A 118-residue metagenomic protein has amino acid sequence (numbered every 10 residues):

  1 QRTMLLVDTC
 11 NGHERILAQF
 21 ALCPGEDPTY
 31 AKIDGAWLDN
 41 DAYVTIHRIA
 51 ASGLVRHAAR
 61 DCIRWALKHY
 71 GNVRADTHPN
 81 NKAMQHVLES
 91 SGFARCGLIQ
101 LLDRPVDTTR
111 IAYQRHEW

Functional and structural regions predicted by a protein language model:
R2-F20: Conserved beta-hairpin
V7-C10, Q114-W118: Active-site beta-strand termini and strand-to-loop segments that position acidic
Q19-A21, N80-M84: Short, hydrophobic/π-rich interface segment
Q19-L54, P105-V106: Conserved acyl-donor/pantetheine-binding loop and adjacent beta-alpha core of acyl/acetyltransferases and related
T45, A83-Q100: Conserved N-terminal glycine/acidic-rich loop preference
A51-K68, Q85-S90: Conserved acetyl-CoA-binding loop-helix of GNAT-fold acetyltransferases
K68-N80: Conserved GNAT acetyl-CoA-binding A-motif
D76-T77, A94-T109: Conserved catalytic-core motifs of GNAT/GCN5-like acyltransferases
